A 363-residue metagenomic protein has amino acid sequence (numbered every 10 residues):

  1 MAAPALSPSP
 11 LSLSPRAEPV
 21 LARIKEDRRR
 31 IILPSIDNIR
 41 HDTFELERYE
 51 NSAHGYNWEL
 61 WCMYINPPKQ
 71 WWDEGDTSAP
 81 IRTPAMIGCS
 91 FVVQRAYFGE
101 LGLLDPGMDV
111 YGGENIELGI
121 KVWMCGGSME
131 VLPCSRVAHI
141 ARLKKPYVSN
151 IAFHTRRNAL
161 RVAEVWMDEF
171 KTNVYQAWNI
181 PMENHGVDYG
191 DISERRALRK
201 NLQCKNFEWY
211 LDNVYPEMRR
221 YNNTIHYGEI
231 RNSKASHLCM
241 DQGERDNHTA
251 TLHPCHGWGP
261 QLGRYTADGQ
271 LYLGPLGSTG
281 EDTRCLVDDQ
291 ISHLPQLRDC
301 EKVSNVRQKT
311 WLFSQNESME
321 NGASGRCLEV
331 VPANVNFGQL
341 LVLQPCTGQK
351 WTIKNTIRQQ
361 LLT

Functional and structural regions predicted by a protein language model:
M1-L13: Short beta-strand-to-loop acidic/aromatic patch adjacent to the donor-nucleotide binding site
L13, A17-L21, I39-H41, R48-Y49 (+6 more regions): Short amphipathic alpha-helical segments embedded in low-complexity Lys/Glu-rich regions
L13-C62, S128, C134: Conserved donor NDP-sugar-binding/catalytic core segment of glycosyltransferases
P19-A22, T83-P84, M124: Intracellular eukaryotic protein kinase-like catalytic domain
M63-V92, A96: A recurrent flexible, glycine/aromatic-enriched loop bordering the glycosyltransferase active site that acts as
A85, C89-G102, G107-S135: A short, conserved alpha-helix in the catalytic core of glycosyltransferases
M124-T224: Active-site-adjacent helix/loop segment of glycosyltransferases that harbors family-specific signature motifs
N213-T363: Lectin-like carbohydrate-binding module/patch detector with strong preference for beta-trefoil
